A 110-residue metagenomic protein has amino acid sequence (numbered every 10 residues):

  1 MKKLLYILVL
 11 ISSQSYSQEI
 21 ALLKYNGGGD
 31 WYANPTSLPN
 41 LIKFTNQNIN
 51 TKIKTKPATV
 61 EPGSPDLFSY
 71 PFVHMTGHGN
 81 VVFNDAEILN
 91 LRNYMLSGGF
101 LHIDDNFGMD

Functional and structural regions predicted by a protein language model:
K3-S13: Sec-dependent N-terminal signal peptides
Y16-F72, T76-G79: Aromatic-Pro/Gly-enriched surface loop or interdomain linker that acts as a lid/target-recognition segment
I20, F72-D110: Short alpha-beta junction capping motif
